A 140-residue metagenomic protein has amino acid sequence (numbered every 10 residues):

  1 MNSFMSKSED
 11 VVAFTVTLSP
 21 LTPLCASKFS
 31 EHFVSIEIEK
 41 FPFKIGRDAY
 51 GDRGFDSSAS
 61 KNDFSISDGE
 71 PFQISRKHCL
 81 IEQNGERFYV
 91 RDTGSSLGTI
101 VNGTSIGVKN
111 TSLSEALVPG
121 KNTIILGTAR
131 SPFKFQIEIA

Functional and structural regions predicted by a protein language model:
M1-F72, L117-T123, T128-A140: Intrinsically disordered, low-complexity acidic Ser/Thr-rich regulatory segments
N62-D63, H78-L80, G85-T123: Forkhead-associated
S75: Beta-rich catalytic cores
